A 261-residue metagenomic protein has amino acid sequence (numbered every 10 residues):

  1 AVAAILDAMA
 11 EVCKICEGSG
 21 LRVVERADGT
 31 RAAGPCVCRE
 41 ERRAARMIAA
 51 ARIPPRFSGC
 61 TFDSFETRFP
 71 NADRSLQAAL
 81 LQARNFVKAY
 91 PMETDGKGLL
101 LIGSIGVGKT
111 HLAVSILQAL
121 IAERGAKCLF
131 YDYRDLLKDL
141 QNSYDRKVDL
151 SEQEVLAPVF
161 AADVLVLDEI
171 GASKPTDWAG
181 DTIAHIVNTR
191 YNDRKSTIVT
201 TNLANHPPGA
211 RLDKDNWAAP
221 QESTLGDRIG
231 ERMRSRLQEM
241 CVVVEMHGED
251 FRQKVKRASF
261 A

Functional and structural regions predicted by a protein language model:
V12-R56: Interdomain "pre-motor" coupling segment immediately N-terminal to P-loop NTPase/helicase cores
E66-L99: Pre-Walker A (pre-P-loop) alpha-helix and adjacent loop at the N terminus of AAA/AAA+ ATPase modules, a conserved
R74-A79, I121-A161, D177: Short glycine-rich substrate-engagement loop in P-loop NTPases that contacts/grips substrate
D95-A113: Walker A/P-loop nucleotide-binding motif
H111-R124: P-loop NTPase Walker A phosphate-binding motif
A122, K138, S143, A172-A261: Replace "adjacent to P-loop NTPase cores in ATP/GTP-dependent enzymes" with "adjacent to NTP-binding cores
A126-K127, A161-V164, D193-V199: Loop/turn-to-beta-strand initiation segments
A162, E169-G171: Conserved Walker B
